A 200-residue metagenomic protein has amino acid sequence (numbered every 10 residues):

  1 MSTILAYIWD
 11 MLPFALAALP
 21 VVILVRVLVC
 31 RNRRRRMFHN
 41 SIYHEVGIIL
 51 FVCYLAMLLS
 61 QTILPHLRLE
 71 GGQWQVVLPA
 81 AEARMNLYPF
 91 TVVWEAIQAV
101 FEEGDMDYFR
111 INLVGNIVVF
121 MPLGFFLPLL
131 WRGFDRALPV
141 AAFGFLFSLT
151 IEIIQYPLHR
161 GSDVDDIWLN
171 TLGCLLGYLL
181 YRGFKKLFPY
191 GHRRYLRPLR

Functional and structural regions predicted by a protein language model:
M1-H159, L179-R200: Bulky hydrophobic segments
W74, W168-L169: Residue-level detector of alpha-helical recognition elements and their boundaries
S162, I167-W168: Loop-to-transmembrane alpha-helix initiation sites
T171-L176: Small-residue-rich transmembrane alpha-helices that serve as helix-helix interface/gating elements in multipass
